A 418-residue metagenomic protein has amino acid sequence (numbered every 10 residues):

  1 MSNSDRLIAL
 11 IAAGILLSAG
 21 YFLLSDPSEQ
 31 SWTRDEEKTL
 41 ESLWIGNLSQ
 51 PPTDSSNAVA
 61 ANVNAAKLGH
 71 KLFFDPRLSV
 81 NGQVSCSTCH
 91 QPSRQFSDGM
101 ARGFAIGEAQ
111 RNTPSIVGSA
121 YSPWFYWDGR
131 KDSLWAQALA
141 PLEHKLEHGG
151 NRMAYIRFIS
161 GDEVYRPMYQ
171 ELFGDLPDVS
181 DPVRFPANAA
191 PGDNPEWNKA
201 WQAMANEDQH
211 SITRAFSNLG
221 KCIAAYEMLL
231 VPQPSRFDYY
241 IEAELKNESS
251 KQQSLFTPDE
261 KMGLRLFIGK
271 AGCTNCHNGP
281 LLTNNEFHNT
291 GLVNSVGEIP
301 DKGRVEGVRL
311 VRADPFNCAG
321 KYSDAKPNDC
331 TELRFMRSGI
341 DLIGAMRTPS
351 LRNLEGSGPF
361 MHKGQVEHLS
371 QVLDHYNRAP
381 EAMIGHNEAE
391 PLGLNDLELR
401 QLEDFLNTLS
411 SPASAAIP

Functional and structural regions predicted by a protein language model:
S2-P418: Periplasmic c-type cytochrome electron-transfer domains
